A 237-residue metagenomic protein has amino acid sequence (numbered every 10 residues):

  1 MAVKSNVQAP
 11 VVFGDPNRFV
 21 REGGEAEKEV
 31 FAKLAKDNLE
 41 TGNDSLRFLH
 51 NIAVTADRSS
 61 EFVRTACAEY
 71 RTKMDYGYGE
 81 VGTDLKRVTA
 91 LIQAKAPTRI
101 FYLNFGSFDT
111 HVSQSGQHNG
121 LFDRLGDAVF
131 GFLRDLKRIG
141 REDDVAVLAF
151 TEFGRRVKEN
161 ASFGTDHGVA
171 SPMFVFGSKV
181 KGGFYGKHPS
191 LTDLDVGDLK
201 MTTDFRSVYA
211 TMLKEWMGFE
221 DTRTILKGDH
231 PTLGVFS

Functional and structural regions predicted by a protein language model:
M1-I139, K158, P172-S178, F184-S237: Feature for exported/extracytoplasmic and membrane-associated proteins, marking the mature portion
V145-G154: Acidic/histidine-rich, metal-coordinating catalytic segments
A161-H167: Short glycine-biased active-site loop of nucleotidyltransferases that positions the nucleotide triphosphate and helps
